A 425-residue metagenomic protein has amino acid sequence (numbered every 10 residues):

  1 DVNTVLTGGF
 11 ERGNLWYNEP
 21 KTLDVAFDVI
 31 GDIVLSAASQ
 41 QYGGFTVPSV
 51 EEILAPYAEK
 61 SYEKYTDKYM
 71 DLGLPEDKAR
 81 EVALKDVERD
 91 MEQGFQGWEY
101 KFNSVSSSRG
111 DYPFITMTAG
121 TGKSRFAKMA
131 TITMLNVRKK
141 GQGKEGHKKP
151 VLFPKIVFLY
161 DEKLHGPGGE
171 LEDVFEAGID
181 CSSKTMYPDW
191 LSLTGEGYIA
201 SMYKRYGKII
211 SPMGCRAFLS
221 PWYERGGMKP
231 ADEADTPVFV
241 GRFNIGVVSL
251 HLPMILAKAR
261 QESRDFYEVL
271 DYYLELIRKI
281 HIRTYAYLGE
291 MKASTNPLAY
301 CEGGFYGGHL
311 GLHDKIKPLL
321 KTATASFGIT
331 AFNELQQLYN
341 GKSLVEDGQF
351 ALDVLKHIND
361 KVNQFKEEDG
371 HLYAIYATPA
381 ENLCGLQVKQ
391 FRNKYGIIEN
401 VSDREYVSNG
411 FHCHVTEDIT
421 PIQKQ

Functional and structural regions predicted by a protein language model:
D1-K321, K342-L344, G348-Q425: Conserved catalytic cores of very large enzyme subunits
A325-L338, K356, D360: Contiguous, well-ordered alpha-helical segments that form the cores/surfaces of helical PPI scaffolds
